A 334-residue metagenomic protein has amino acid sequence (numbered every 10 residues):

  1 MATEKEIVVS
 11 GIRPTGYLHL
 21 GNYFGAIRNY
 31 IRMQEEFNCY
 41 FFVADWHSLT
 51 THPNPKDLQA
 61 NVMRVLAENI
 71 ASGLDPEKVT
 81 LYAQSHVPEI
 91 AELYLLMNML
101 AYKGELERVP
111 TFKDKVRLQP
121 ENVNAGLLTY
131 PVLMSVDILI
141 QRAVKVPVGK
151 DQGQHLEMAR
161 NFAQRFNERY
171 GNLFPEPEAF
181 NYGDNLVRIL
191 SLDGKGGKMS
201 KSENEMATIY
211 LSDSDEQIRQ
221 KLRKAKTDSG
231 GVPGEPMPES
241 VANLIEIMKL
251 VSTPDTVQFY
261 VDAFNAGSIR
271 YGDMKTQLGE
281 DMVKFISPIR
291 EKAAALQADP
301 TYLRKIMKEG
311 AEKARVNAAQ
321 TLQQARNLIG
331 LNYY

Functional and structural regions predicted by a protein language model:
A2-V136, A294: N-terminal Rossmann-like or analogous alpha/beta NTP/dinucleotide-binding catalytic cores that position adenine
I12-P14, D45-H47, V144-K145, E203 (+1 more regions): Short, histidine-centered active-site or binding-site loop motifs used for metal coordination, general acid-base
N22, Q154, R160-Y334: Conserved nucleotide- and phosphate/pyrophosphate-binding catalytic cores in adenylate/nucleotidyl-handling enzymes
N69, D151, G196: Conserved RecA-like P-loop NTPase ATPase core
K103-E107, I140-P147, S252-Y260, R290: Short helix-capping/linker segments at secondary-structure and domain boundaries
D114-F166, Y170, S191: Internal, conserved structured core segments that host functional sites
